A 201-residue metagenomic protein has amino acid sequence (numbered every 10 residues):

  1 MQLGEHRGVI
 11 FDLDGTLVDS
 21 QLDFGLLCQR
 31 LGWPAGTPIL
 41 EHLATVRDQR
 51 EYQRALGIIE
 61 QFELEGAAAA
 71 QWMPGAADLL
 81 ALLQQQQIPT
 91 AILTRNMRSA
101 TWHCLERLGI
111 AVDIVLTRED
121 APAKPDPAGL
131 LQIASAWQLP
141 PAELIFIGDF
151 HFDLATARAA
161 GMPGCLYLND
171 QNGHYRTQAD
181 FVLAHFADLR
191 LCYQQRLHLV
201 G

Functional and structural regions predicted by a protein language model:
M1-L43, D48-E51: Active-site neighborhood of HAD-like aspartate-dependent phosphohydrolases
M1-R7, A81-Q85, R98-G201: Asp-based, Mg2+/Mn2+-dependent phosphohydrolase catalytic module
T16, T94-N96: Conserved phosphate-coupling serine/threonine residues in phosphotransfer and NTP-handling enzymes
F24, I39-L40, Y52, L56 (+3 more regions): A general structural signal for well-ordered alpha-helical segments in protein cores
F24-C28, E60-E63, T101: Hydrophobic alpha-helical core bundles mediating ligand binding, dimerization, or RNAP-core interactions
E41, G66, E119: A short acidic, glycine-rich active-site loop that binds or catalyzes chemistry on phosphate/adenosine moieties
T45-A81, Q86-I88: Metal-dependent phosphoesterase signature
I88-P89, R95: Compact structured core domains
